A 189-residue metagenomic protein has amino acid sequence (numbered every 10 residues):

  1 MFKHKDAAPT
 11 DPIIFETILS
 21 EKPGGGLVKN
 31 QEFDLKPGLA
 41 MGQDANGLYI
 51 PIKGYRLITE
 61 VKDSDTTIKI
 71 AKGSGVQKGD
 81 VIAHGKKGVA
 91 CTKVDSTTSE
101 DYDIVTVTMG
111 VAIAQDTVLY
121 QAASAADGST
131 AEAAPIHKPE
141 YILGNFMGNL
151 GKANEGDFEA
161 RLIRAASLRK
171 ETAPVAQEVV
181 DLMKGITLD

Functional and structural regions predicted by a protein language model:
M1-D189: Surface-exposed, low-hydrophobicity beta-strand/loop segments enriched in small/polar/acidic residues
